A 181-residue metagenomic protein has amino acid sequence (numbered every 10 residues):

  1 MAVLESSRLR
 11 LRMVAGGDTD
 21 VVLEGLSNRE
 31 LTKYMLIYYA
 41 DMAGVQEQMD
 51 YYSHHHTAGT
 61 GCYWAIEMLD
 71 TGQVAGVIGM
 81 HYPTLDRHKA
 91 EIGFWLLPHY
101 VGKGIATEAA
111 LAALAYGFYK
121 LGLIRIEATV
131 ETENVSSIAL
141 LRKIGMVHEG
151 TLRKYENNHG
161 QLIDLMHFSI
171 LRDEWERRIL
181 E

Functional and structural regions predicted by a protein language model:
M1-K33, D50, Y63, E67-E181: Acyl-donor (CoA/ACP) binding surface of acyl/acetyltransferases
T32-A40: A short gly/proline-enriched turn/hairpin at secondary-structure junctions
A40-D41, E133: Short, conserved alpha-helical segments within structured domains
D41-T60: Active-site rim helix/loop that mediates acceptor-substrate recognition in acyltransferases
